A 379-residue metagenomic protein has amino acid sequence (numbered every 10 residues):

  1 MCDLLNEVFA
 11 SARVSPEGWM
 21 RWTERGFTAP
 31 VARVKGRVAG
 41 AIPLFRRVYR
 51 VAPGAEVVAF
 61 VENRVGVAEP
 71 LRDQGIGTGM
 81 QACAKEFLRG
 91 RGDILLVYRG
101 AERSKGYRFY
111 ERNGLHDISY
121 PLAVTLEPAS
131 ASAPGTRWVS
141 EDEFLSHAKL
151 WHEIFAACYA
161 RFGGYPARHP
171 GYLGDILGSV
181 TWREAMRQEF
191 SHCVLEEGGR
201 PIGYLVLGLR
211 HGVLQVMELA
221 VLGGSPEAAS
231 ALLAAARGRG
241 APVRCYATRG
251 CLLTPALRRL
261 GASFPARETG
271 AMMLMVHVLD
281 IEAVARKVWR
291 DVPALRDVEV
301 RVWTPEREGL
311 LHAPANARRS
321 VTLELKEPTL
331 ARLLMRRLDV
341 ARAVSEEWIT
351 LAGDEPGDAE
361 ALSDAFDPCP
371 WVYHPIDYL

Functional and structural regions predicted by a protein language model:
L5-V51, G164-H192, V288-W289: Active-site rim helix/loop that mediates acceptor-substrate recognition in acyltransferases
V31, R37-R47, V61, G66 (+2 more regions): Conserved beta-strand in the GNAT
V48-E56, H211-E218: A short, polar/charged loop-to-alpha-helix boundary motif
E62, L95-G100, V243-C245: Conserved hydrophobic beta-strand within the GNAT/NAT acetyltransferase core sheet that lines the active-site cleft
E62-R72, M217-P226: A short, internal acetyl-CoA/4′-phosphopantetheine-binding micro-motif in the GNAT/acyltransferase core
L71-C83, G224-A235: Conserved acetyl-CoA pyrophosphate-binding loop and the N-cap/start of the following alpha-helix in GNAT-like
E102-R103, Y107, E111-P134, H211-L379: Active-site/acyl-donor-binding loops of N-acyltransferases
H116-L219, L279-A294, V298: Amide-forming acyltransferase catalytic core, primarily the GNAT-like/NAT-type and related acyltransferase folds
